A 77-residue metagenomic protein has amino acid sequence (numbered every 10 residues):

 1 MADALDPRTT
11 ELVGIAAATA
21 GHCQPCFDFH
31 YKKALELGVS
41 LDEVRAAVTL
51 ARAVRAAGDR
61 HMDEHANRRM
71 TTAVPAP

Functional and structural regions predicted by a protein language model:
M1-P77: Hydrophobic alpha-helical segments
